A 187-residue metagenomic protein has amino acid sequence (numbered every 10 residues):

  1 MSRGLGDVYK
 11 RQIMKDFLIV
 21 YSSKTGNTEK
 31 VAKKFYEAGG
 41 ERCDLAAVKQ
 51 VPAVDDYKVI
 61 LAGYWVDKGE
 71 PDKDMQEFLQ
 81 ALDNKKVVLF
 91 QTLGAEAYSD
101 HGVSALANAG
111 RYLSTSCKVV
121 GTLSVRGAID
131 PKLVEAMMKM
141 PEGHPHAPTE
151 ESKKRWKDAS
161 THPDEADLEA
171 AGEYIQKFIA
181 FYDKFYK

Functional and structural regions predicted by a protein language model:
M1-Q12: Single conserved hydrophobic/aromatic residue that forms the stacking wall/gate of nucleotide- or nucleobase-binding
R3, K15, D55, C117: Structured loop/turn residues at beta-strand edges in well-structured enzyme cores
Y9, Y21-S22, Y57: Conserved hydrophobic/aromatic "anchor" residues that stabilize well-ordered secondary structure elements
K15-A38: N-terminal beta1-alpha1 ligand-phosphate binding loop
E37-D44, V59-A62, D67-K187: FMN-binding flavodoxin-like domain, especially the glycine-rich phosphate-binding loop
D44-D56: Short acidic low-complexity segments
